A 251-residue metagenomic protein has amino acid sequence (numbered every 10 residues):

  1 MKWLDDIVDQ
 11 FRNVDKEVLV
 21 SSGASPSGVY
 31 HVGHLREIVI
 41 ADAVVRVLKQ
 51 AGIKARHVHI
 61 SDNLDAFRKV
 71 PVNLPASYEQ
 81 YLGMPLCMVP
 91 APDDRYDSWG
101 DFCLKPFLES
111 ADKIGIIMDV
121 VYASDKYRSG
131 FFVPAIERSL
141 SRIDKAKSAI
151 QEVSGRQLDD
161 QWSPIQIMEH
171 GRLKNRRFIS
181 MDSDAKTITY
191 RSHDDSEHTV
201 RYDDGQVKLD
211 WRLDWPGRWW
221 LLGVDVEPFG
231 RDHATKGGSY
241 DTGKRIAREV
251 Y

Functional and structural regions predicted by a protein language model:
M1-K147, G243-R245: N-terminal Rossmann-like or analogous alpha/beta NTP/dinucleotide-binding catalytic cores that position adenine
K2-G23, R142-K145, E152-Y251: Alpha-helical recognition segments enriched in aromatics with Gly/Pro capping that present substrate-recognition
